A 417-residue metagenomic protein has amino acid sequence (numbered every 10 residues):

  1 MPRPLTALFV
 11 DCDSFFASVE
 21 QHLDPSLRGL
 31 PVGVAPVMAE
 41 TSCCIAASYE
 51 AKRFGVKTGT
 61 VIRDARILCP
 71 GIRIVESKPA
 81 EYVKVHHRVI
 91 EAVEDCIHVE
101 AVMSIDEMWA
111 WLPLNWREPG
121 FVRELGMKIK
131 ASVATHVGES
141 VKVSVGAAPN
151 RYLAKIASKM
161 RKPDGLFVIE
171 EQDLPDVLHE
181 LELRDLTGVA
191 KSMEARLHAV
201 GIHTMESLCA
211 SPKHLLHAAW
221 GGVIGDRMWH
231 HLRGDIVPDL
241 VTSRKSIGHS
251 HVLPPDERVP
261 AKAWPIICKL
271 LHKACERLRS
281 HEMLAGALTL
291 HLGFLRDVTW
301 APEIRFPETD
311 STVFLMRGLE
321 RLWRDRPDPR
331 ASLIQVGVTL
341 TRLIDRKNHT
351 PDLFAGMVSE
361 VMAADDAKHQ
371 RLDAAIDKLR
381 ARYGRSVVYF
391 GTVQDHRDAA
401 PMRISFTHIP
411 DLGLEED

Functional and structural regions predicted by a protein language model:
M1-P238, E276, S359-D417: Gly/Gly-Pro- and Ser/Thr-rich, intrinsically disordered tail segments characteristic of DNA damage-repair and tolerance
V10, A110, V145, L290-L292 (+2 more regions): Preference for bulky hydrophobic residues occupying beta-strand positions in well-ordered beta-sheet regions
D13-F15, V37, N115, N150 (+4 more regions): Generic structural motif
L30, V143, D164, G286-L288 (+2 more regions): Change "...and in nucleic-acid phosphodiester-cleaving endonucleases..." to "...and in nucleic-acid processing enzymes
W109-L114, T299-R305, T350-G356: Short, hydrophobic beta-strand segments
A147-R151, H231-L232, L284-L295, L333-I344 (+1 more regions): A glycine-rich phosphate-binding loop feature that marks nucleotide/adenosyl-phosphate handling sites
D185, M193-L333: DNA-contacting surface of Y-family translesion DNA polymerases
R321-R382: C-terminal hydrophobic structural anchor segments that stabilize assembly/packing rather than catalytic chemistry
